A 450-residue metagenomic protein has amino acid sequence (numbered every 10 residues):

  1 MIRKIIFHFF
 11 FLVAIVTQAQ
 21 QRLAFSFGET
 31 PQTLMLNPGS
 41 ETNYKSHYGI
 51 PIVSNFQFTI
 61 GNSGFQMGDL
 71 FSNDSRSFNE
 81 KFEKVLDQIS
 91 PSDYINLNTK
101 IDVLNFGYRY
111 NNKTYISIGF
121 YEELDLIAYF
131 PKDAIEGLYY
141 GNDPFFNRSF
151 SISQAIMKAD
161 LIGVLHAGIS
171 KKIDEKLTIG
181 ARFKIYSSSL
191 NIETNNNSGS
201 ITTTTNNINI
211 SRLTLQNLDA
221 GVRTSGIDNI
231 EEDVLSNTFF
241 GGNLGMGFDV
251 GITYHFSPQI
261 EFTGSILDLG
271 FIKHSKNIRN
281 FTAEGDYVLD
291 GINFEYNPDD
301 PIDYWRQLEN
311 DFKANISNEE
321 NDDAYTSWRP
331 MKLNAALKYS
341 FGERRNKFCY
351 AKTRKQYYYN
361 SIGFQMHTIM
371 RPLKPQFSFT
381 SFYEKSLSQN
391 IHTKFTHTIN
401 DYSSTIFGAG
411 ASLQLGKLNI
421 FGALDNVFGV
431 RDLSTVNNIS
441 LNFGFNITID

Functional and structural regions predicted by a protein language model:
M1-L23, I449-D450: Bacterial Sec-dependent N-terminal signal peptides
Q20-D450: Subset of outer-membrane beta-barrel
